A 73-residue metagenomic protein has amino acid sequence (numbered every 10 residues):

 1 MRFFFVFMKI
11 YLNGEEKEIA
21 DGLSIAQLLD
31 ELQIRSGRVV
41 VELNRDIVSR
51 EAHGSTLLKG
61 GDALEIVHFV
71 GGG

Functional and structural regions predicted by a protein language model:
M1-G72: Ubiquitin-like/PB1-type beta-grasp interaction modules and other compact soluble beta-rich domains
